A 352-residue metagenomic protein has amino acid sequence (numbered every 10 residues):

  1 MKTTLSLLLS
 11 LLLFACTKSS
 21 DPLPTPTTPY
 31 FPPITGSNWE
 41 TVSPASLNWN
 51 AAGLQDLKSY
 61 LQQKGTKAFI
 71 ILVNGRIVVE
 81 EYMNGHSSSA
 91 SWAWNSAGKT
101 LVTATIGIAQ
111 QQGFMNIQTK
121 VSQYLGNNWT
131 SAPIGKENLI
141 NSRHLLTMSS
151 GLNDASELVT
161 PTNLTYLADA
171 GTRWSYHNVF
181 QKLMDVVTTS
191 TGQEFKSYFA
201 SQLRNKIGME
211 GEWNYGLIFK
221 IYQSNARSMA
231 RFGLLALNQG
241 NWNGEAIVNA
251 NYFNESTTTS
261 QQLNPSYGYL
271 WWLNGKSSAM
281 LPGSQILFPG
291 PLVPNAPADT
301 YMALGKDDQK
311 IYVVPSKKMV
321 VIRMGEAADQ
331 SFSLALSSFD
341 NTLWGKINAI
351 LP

Functional and structural regions predicted by a protein language model:
M1-F14: Sec-dependent bacterial lipoprotein signal peptides
C16-S87, W92, Q110-M115, T147 (+3 more regions): N-terminal leader/targeting segments and the immediately adjacent pre-domain N-terminus
V42-L47, S88-A93, T130-P133, L167-R173 (+2 more regions): Second-shell loop/turn segments in exported
K58, G107, S122, R143-T147 (+10 more regions): Non-transmembrane alpha-helical segments in soluble domains of secreted/periplasmic/extracellular proteins
G75, W92-Q118, L145, K182-V187 (+1 more regions): Active-site SXXK
Q112-S150, Q193-N225: Active-site helix/loop module of the DD-peptidase/beta-lactamase fold, centered on the serine-lysine SxxK catalytic
G208-P315, D329-S337: Penicillin-binding protein/beta-lactamase superfamily catalytic region
V314-E326: Short, well-ordered beta-strand elements
